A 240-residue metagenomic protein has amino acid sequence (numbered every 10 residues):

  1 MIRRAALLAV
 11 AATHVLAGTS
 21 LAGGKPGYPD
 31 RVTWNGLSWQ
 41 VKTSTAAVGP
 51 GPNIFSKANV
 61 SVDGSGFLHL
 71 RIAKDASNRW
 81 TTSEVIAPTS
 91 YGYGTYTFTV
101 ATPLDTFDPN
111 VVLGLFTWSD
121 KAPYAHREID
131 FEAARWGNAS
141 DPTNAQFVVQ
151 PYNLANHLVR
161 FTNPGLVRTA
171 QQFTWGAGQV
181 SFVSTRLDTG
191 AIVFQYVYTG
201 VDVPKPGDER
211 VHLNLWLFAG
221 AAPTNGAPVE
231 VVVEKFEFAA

Functional and structural regions predicted by a protein language model:
M1-L7: N-terminal export leaders
A9-V15: Bacterial N-terminal signal peptides
A17-T19: N-terminal signal peptide c-region/cleavage motif recognized by signal peptidases
L21-L113, T117-P123, R127-G137, F147-P151 (+3 more regions): Low-complexity, Ser/Thr/Pro/Gly-rich disordered linker/stalk regions
L70, V180-S184: Short hydrophobic/aromatic-rich beta-strand segments that constitute the beta-sheet cores of beta-sandwich/beta-barrel
Y93, L166-R168, D208: Extracellular Ig-like/FN3 beta-sandwich strand-entry sites
G165-S181: Localized edge beta-strand/strand-to-loop motifs within extracellular or lumenal beta-rich domains
R186-R210: Short, solvent-exposed beta-strand-to-loop segments that form ligand-recognition rims of beta-rich domains
